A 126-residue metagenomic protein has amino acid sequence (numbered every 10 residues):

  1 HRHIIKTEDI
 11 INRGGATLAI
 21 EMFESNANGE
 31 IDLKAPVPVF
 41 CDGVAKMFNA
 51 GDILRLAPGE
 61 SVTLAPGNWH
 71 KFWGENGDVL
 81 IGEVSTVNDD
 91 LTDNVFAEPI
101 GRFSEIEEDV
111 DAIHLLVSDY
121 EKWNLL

Functional and structural regions predicted by a protein language model:
H1, E21-F23, G82: Residues in well-ordered beta-strands of folded domains
H1-R2, L33-A35, R55-A57: Short amphipathic beta-strand/extended segments with alternating polar/hydrophobic composition
H3-I4, N12, G74-G77: Short glycine/proline-enriched turns and hinge-like loops at secondary-structure junctions
I5-N26, V39-K46, R55, V87: Short, conserved beta-strand element in jelly-roll/cupin
I20-M22, L56, L64, F72 (+2 more regions): Generic structural hydrophobic/aromatic packing signal, biased to beta-strands
N26-M47, W73-L126: Double-stranded beta-helix
A50-N76, G82-T86: Conserved metal-binding segment of the jelly-roll/cupin
